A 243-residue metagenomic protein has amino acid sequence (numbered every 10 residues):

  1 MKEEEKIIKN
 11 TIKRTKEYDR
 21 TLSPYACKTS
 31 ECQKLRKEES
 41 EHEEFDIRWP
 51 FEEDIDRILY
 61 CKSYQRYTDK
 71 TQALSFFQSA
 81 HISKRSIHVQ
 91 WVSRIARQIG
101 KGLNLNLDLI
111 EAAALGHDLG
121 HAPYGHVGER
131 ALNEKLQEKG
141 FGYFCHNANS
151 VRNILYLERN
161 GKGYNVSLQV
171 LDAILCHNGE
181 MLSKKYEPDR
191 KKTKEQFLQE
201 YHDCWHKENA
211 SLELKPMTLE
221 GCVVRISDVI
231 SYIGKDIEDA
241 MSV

Functional and structural regions predicted by a protein language model:
K2-E43, Y60-Q65, R94, G102 (+1 more regions): Sequence-structural signature of the catalytic-core scaffold of metal-dependent phosphohydrolases that act on
E39-D46, P50-Y60, Y64-I87, M181-L182 (+1 more regions): Active-site flanking loop/helix segments enriched in acidic
I47, H81-V89, G120-H121, K139-Y143: Short secondary-structure transition/capping motifs
Q78-L109, N209-S211: Alpha-helical phosphate/pyrophosphate-handling elements in metalloenzyme active cores
N106-E111, M217-L219: Short hydrophobic "helix-edge" motifs at membrane interfaces and signal-peptide entry regions
I110-L115, R225: Short alpha-helical catalytic segment bearing the HExxH-like zincin motif of zinc-dependent metalloproteases
A114-A122: Histidine-centered catalytic micro-motifs
